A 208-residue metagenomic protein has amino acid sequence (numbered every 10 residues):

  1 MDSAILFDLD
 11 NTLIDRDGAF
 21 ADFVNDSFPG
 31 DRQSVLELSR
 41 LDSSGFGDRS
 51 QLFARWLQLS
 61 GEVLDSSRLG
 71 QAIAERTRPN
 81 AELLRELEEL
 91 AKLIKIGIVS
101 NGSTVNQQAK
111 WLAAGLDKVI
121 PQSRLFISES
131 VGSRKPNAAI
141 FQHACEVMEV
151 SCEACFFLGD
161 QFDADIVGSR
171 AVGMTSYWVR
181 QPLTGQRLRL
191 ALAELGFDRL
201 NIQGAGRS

Functional and structural regions predicted by a protein language model:
M1-I5, E88, V99, S103-S208: Asp-based, Mg2+/Mn2+-dependent phosphohydrolase catalytic module
D2-R85: N-terminal helical cap/lid subdomain that shapes the substrate entry/recognition surface in HAD-like hydrolases
L41-D42, A72, I96, S130 (+1 more regions): Generic anion/oxyanion-binding catalytic loop in active/binding sites
R76, L93, V105: Mid-sequence acidic-hydrophobic segments that form the walls of catalytic/ligand-binding cavities or oligomerization
L84, I96-V99: Hydrophobic, well-structured mid-protein blocks that either form specific transmembrane helices
E86-L93: A short, Lys/Arg-enriched amphipathic alpha-helix followed by its capping loop at the start of a domain
L93-I94, G173: Glycine-centered short loops/turns at secondary-structure junctions
